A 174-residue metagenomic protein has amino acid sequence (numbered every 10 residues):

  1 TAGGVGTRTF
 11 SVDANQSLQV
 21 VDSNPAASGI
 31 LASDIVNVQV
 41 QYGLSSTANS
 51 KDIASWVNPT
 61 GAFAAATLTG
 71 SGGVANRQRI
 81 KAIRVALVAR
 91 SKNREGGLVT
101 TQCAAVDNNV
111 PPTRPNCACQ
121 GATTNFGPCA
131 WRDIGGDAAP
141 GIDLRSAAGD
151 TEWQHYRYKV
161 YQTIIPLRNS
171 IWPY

Functional and structural regions predicted by a protein language model:
T1-V5, S11-A14: Glycine- and charge-enriched low-complexity intrinsically disordered segments
A2-G6, N24-Y174: Short linear sequence signals and composition-biased patches located at protein termini or domain-edge surfaces
T9, S17, R84: Conserved beta-strand and immediately adjacent loop positions that scaffold enzyme active sites
T9-S11, V20, Q39: Structured core elements
A14-Q16, I171: Structural signal for glycine-centered tight turns and loop->strand junctions in beta-sheet-rich domains
Q16-S23: Short polybasic amphipathic segments
